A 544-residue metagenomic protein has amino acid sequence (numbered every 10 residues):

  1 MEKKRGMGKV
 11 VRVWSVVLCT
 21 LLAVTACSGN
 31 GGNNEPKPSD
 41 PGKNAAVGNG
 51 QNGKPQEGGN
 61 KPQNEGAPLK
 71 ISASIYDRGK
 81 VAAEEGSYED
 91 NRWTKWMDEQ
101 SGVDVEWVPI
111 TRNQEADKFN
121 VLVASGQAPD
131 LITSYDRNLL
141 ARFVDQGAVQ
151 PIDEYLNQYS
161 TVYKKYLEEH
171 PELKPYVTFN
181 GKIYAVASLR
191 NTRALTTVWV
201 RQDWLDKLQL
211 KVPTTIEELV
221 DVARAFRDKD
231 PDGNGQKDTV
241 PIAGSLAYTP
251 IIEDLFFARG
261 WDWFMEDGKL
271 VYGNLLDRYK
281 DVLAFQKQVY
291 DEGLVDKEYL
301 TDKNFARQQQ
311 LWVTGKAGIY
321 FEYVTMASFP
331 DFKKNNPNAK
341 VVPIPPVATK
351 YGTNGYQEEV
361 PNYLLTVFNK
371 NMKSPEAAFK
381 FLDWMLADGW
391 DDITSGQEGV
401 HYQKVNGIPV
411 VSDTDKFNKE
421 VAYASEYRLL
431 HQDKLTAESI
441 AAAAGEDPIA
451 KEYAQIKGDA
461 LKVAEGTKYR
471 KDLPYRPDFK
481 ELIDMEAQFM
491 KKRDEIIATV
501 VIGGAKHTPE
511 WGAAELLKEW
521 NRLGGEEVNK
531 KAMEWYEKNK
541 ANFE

Functional and structural regions predicted by a protein language model:
E2-K4, V10-L21, S28-V198, Q202-E218 (+4 more regions): Conserved N-terminal structural module of periplasmic/extracytoplasmic solute-binding proteins
A67-I71, S101-V105, G126-D130, A148-Q150 (+6 more regions): Loop/turn elements at helix/coil->beta-strand transitions in domains of secreted/extracellular proteins
I75, T133, A243-G244, F321-E322: Short beta-strand segments
Y76, W384, D388-G504: Conserved small-residue motifs centered on glycine
N91-W107, V121, W204-L205, N274-Y299 (+3 more regions): Extracytoplasmic/periplasmic ligand-capture domains
T178-Y248, M265-A306, L311, Y320 (+2 more regions): Helix-loop-helix "hinge/cap" segment bordering the ligand-binding cleft or interdomain interface
R193-T197, T249-D262, A460-T467: Short, compositionally biased low-complexity segments
A247-G260, K287-L430: Extracytoplasmic/periplasmic substrate-binding proteins
